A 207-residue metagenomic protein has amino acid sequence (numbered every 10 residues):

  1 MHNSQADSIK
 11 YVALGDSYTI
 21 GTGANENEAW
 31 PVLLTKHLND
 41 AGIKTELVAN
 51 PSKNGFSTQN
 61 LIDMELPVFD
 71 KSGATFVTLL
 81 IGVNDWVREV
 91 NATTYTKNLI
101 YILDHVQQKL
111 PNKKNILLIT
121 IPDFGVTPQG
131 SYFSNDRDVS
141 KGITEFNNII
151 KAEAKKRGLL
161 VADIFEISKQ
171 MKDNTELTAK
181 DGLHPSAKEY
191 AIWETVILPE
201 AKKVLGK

Functional and structural regions predicted by a protein language model:
M1-N54, M64-G73: Serine-esterase "nucleophile elbow" of acetyl-processing enzymes
K44, D63-K207: Alpha-helical cap/lid subdomain in secreted, periplasmic, or secretory-pathway luminal O-acyl-processing enzymes
Q59-L61: Pocket-flanking alpha-helical
